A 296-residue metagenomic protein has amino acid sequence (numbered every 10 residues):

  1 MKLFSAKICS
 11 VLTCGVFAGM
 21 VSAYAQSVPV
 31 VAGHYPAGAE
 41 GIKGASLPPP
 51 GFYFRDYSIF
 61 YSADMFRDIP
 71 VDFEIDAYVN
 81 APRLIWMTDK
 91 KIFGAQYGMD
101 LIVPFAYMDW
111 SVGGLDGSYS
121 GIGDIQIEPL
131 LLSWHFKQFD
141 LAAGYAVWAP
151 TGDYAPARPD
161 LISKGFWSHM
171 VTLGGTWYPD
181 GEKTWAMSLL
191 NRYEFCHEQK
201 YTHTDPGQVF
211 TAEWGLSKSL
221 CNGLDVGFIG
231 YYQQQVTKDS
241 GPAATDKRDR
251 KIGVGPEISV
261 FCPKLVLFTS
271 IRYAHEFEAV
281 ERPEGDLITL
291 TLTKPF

Functional and structural regions predicted by a protein language model:
S27-A32, F60-V79, G113-S120: Surface-exposed strand-loop-strand hairpins of Gram-negative outer-membrane beta-barrel proteins
V28, K43-G51, T88-G98, V112 (+4 more regions): Short loop/turn motifs that connect adjacent beta-strands in outer-membrane beta-barrel proteins
V30, H34, Q199-F296: Outer membrane beta-barrel transmembrane domains
G44, D56, P82-W86, I127-L132 (+5 more regions): Residues on the lipid-exposed face of transmembrane beta-strands in outer-membrane beta-barrel proteins
F54-S62, M99-Y107, A143-A149, L189-Y193 (+4 more regions): Transmembrane beta-barrel strands of outer-membrane/channel proteins
Y61-R67, F105-G113, W148-P159, E194-Y201 (+4 more regions): Sequence/structural signature of outer-membrane beta-barrel proteins
E74-P82, Y119-Q126, G165-H169, T204-F210 (+2 more regions): Residues that define the transmembrane beta-barrel architecture of outer-membrane proteins
G144, D153-D239, Y273: Detector for outer-membrane/organellar transmembrane beta-barrel domains, recognizing the amphipathic beta-strand
